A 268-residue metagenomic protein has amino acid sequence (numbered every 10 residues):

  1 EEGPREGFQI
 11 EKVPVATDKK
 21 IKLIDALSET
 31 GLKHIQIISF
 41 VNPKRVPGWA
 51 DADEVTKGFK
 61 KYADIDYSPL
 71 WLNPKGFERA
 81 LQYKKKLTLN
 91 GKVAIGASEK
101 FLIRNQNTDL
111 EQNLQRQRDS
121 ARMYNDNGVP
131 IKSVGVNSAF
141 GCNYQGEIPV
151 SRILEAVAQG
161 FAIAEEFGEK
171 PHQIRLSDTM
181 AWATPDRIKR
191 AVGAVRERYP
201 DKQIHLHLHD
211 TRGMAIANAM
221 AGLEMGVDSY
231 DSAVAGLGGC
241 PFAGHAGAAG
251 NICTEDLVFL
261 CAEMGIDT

Functional and structural regions predicted by a protein language model:
E1-E2, E6, K33-I37, I65-L70 (+5 more regions): Hydrophobic faces of well-ordered beta-strands that scaffold small-molecule active sites in alpha/beta enzyme cores
E1-K12, K92-N105, I131-Y144, G193-D201: N-terminal small/glycine-rich loop or linker at the start of catalytic domains across soluble metabolic enzymes
E1-K75, R79: N-terminal capping/small domains of soluble enzymes
G7, L27, A80, V134 (+3 more regions): Conserved, mostly hydrophobic/aromatic
V13-I21, S68-R79, Q106-R122, V150-E155: Glycine-rich anion/phosphate-binding loops
K33-G58, V93-N107, S138-Q145, H172-P185 (+1 more regions): Glycine-rich, proline-tolerant flexible connector loops at the mouths of alpha/beta enzymes
R45-P69, N113-N127, L154-A162, R187-L206 (+1 more regions): Alpha-helix-loop-beta-strand connector modules within alpha/beta enzyme cores
S177-T268: Catalytic alpha/beta core domains of metabolic enzymes, predominantly
